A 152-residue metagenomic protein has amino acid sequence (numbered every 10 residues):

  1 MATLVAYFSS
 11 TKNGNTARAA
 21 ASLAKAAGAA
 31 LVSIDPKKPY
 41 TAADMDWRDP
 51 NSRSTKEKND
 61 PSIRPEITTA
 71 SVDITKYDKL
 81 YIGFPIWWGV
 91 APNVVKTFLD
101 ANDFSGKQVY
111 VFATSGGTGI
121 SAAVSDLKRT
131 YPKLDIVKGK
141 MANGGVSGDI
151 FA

Functional and structural regions predicted by a protein language model:
M1-K79, G89-A91, K96, D100 (+1 more regions): N-terminal beta1-alpha1-beta2 submodule of the flavodoxin-like/Rossmannoid cofactor-binding fold
F84-P85: Glycine-rich, N-terminal phosphate-binding loop of Rossmann-like dinucleotide-binding domains
S105-Q108, K133-L134: A short helix->loop->beta-strand "cap" motif at the edges of active sites that frequently abuts
A113-T118, G144: Short beta-alpha junction loops
G119-S121, G148: Short, charged/polar "capping" segments at the starts of alpha-helices and the immediately preceding loops
A122-Y131: Short, aromatic/basic amphipathic alpha-helical patches
D135-A152: Glycine-rich phosphate/pyrophosphate-binding loop and the adjoining helix
